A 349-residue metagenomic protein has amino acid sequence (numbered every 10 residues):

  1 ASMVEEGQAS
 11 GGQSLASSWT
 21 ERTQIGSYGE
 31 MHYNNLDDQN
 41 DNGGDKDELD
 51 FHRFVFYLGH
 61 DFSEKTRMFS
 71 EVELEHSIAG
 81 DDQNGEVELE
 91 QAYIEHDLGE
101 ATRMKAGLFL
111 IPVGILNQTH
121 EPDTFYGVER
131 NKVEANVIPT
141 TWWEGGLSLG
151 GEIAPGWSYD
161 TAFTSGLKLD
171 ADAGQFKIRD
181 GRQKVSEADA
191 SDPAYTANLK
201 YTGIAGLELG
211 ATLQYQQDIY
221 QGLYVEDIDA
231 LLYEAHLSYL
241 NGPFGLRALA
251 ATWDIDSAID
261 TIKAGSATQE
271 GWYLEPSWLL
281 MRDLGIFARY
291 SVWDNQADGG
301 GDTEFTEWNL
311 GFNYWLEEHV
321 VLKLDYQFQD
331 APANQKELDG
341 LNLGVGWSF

Functional and structural regions predicted by a protein language model:
A1-V4: Cleavable N-terminal export/targeting peptides
G12-L169, S191-T196, K200-L209, E275-W278 (+3 more regions): Outer membrane beta-barrel
L36-N40, A79-D82, V113-Q118, K168-A173 (+4 more regions): Outer-membrane beta-barrel proteins
G43-D50, D81-L89, V137-P139, S186-S191 (+4 more regions): Replace "Gram-negative outer membrane beta-barrel proteins" with "bacterial and organellar outer membrane beta-barrel
H52, L74, E88-E90, W143 (+10 more regions): Transmembrane beta-barrel architecture of outer-membrane proteins
K200-A297: Detector for outer-membrane/organellar transmembrane beta-barrel domains, recognizing the amphipathic beta-strand
S277, D283-H319, K323: Outer membrane beta-barrel transmembrane domains
Y314, V320, E337-F349: Outer-membrane beta-barrel "beta-signal"
